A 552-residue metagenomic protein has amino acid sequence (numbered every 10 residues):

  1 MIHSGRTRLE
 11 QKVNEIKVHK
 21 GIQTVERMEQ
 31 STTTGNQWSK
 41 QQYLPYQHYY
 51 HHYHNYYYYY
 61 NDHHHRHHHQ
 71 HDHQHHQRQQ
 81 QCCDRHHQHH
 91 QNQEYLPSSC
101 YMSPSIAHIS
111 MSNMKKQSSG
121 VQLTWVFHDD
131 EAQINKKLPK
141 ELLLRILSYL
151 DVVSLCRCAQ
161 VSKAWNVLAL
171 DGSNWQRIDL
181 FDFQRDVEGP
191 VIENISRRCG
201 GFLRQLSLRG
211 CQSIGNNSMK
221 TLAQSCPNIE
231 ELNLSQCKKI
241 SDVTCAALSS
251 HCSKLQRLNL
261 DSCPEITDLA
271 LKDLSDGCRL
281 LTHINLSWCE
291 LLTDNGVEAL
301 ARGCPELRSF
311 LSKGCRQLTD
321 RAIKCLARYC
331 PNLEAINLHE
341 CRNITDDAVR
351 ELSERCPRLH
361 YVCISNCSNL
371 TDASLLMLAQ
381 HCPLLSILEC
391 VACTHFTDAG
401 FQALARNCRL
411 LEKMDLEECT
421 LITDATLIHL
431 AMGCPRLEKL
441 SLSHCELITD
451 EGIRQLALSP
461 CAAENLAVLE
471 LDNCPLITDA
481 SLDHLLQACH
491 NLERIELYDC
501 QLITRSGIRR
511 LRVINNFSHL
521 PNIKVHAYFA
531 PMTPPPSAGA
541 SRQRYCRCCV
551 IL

Functional and structural regions predicted by a protein language model:
I2-Y50, R78, C82-C83, N92-I109 (+11 more regions): C-terminal capping region of solenoid repeat domains
I2-Y60, H64-H69, R78, C82-A223 (+8 more regions): N-terminal adaptor-interaction module of cullin-RING ubiquitin ligase components
D130-L142, L150-R157, L170, F183-V187 (+14 more regions): Short amphipathic alpha-helical molecular recognition features
E131, K140-L143, Q160-N166, V187-S196 (+12 more regions): Leucine-rich repeat
L144, S148-V153, D171-W175, Q184 (+18 more regions): Short amphipathic alpha-helical interaction elements and helix-loop-helix interfaces that mediate dimerization
K163, S173, G201, Q224-P227 (+19 more regions): Inter-repeat linker/turn residues at the boundaries of leucine-rich repeats
I178-F181, R204-L208, L232-L234, L258-L260 (+9 more regions): Conserved hydrophobic beta-strand positions in leucine-rich repeat
H283-D294, E298-D320, K324-R328, E334 (+1 more regions): Internal metal/ion-chelating core segments
